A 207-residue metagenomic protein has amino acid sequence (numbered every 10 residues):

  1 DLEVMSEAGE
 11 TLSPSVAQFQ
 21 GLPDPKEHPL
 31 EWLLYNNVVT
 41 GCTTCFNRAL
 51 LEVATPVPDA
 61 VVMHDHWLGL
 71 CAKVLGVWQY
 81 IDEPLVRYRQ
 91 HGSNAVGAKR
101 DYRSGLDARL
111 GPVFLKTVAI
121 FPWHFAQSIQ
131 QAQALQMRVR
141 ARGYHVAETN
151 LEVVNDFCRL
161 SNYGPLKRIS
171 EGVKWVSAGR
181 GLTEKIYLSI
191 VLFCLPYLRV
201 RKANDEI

Functional and structural regions predicted by a protein language model:
D1-P14: Conserved donor NDP-sugar-binding/catalytic core segment of glycosyltransferases
E7, E31-V39, Q79-Y80, V113-S128: Low-complexity, flexible helical/coil segments
T11, T40-T44, T55, T117 (+2 more regions): Residue-identity detector for threonine
T11-G21, A98-D107: Short, flexible, mixed-charge acidic loops at enzyme active sites
L22-Y102: Conserved nucleotide-sugar donor-binding catalytic segment
A60-V62, W67, R87-I207: C-terminal subregions of glycosyltransferases and related glycan-biosynthesis enzymes
